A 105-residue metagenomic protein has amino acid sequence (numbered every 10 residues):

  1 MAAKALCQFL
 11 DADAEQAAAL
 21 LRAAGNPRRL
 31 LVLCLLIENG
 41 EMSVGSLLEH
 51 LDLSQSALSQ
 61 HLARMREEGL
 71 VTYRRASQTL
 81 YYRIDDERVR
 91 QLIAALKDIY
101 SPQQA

Functional and structural regions predicted by a protein language model:
M1-A12, A105: N-terminal intrinsically disordered/low-complexity leader segments
C7, D11-S56, G69, A76-R88: N-terminal helix-turn-helix DNA-binding core of bacterial DNA-binding proteins
L36, A95-L96: Residue-level signal for well-ordered alpha-helical positions
H61: Residues within the DNA-recognition helix of helix-turn-helix
R64: Alpha-helical DNA-recognition elements
D86, L96-K97: A short beta-strand motif that forms part of the nucleic acid-binding face of small beta-barrel RNA-binding folds
L92: Residues that scaffold the ATP/ADP-binding catalytic core of kinase and kinase-like folds
D98-A105: Short, charged, intrinsically disordered terminal tails
